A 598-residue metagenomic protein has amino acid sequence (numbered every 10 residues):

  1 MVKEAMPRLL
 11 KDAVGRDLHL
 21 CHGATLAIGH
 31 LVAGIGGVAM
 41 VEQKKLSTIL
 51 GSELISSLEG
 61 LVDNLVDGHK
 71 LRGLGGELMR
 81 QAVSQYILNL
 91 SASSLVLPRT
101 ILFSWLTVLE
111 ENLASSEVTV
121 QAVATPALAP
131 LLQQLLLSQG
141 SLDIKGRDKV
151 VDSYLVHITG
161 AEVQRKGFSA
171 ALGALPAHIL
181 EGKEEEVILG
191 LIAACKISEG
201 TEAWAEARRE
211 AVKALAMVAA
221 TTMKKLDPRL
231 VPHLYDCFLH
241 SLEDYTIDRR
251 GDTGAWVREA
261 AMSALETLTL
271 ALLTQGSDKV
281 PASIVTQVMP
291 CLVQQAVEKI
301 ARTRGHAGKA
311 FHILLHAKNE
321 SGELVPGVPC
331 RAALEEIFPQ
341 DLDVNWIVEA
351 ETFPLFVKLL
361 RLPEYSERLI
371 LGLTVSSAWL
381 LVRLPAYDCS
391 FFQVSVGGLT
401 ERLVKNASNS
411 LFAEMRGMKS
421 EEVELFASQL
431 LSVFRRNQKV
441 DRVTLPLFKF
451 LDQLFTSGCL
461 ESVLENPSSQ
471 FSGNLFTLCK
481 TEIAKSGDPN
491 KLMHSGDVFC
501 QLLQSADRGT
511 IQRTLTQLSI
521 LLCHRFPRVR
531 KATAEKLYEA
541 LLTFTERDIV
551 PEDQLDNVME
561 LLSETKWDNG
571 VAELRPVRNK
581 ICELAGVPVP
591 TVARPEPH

Functional and structural regions predicted by a protein language model:
M1-H598: Extended, low-complexity, acidic/polar intrinsically disordered regions that flank or interrupt HEAT/TOG/ARM solenoid
